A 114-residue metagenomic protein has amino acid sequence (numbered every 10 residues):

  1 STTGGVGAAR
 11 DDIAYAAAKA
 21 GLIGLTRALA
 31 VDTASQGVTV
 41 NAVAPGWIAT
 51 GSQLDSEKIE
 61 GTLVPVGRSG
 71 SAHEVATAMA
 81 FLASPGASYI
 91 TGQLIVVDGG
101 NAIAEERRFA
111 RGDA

Functional and structural regions predicted by a protein language model:
S1-T2, R10-A14, A28, G37: Conserved catalytic loop/helix region of short-chain dehydrogenase/reductase
G5-G7, I103: Conserved catalytic-site region of short-chain dehydrogenase/reductase
G7-I13, S35-Q36, G67, P85: Active-site loop immediately N-terminal to the catalytic Tyr-X3-Lys motif of short-chain dehydrogenase/reductase
A18, T26: Active-site helix of classical SDR
V31-D32, S88: Alpha-helical segment proximal to the catalytic Tyr-Lys
T39-A49, A83, V96-D98: Conserved SDR Rossmann-fold cofactor-binding beta-strand/turn motif
V64-V75, G86: A conserved structural motif in NAD(P)-dependent oxidoreductases
T91-A114: Short C-terminal tail/terminal secondary-structure segment of NAD(P)H-dependent dehydrogenase/reductase domains
